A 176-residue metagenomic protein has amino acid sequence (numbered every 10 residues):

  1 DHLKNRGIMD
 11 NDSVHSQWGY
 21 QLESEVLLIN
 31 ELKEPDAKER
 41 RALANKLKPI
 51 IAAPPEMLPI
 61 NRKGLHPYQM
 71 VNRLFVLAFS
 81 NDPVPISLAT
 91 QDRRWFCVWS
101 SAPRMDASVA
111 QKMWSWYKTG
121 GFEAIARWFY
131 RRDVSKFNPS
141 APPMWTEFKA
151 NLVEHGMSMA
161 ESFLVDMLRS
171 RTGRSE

Functional and structural regions predicted by a protein language model:
H2-E176: Feature primarily recognizes SF3-like P-loop helicase cores of small DNA viruses
